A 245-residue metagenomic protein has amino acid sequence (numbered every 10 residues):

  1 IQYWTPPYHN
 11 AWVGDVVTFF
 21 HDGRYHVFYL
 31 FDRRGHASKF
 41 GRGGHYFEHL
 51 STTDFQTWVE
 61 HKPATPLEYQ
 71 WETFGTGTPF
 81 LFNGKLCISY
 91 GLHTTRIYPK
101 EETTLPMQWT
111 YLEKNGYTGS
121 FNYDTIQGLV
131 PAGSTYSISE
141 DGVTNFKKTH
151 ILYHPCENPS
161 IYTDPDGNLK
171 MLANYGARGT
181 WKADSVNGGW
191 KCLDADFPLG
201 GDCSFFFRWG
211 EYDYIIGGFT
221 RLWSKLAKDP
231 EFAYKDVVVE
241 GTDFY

Functional and structural regions predicted by a protein language model:
I1-Y245: Carbohydrate-active catalytic/glycan-binding domains of CAZyme proteins, especially the secreted or lumenal ectodomains
